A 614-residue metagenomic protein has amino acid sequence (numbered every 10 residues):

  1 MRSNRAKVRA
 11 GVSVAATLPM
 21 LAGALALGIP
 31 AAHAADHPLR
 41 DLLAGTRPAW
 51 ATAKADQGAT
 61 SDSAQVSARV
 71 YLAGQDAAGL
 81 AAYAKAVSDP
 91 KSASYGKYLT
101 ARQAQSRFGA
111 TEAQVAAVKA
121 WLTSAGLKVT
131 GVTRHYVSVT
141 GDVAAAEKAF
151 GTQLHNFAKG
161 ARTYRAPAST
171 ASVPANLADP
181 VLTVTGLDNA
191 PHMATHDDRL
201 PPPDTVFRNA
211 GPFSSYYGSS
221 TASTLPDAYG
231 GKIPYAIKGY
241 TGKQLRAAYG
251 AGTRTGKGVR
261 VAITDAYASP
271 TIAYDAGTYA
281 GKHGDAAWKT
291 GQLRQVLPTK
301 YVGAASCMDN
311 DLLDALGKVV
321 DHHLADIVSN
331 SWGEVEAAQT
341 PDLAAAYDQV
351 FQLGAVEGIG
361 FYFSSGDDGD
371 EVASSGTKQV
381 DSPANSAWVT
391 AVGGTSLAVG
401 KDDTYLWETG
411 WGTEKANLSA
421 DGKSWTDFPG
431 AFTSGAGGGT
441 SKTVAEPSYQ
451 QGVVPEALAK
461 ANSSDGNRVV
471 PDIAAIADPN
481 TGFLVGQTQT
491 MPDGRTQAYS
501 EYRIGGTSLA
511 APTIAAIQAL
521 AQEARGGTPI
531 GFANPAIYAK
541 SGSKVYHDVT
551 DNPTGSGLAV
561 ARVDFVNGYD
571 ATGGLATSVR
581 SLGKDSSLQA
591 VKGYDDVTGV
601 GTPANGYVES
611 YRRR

Functional and structural regions predicted by a protein language model:
M1-A35: Secretory targeting and sorting signals
A35-V132, S138, V143-G394, T433-G505 (+6 more regions): Substrate-binding/charge-relay-adjacent region of secreted/lumenal peptidase catalytic domains
N385-T443: Polar, glycine-rich mid-to-C-terminal structural blocks that act as macromolecule-binding/assembly scaffolds
N417-Y449, G555-G583: Charged, glycine/proline-rich intrinsically disordered loops and linkers
A510-A511, S543: Long, domain-scale functional regions
A515-E523: Short glycine/serine- and small hydrophobic-enriched flexible loop segments
Q522-G593: An often Trp-containing, charged/polar helix-loop segment at the C-terminal end of enzyme catalytic cores
